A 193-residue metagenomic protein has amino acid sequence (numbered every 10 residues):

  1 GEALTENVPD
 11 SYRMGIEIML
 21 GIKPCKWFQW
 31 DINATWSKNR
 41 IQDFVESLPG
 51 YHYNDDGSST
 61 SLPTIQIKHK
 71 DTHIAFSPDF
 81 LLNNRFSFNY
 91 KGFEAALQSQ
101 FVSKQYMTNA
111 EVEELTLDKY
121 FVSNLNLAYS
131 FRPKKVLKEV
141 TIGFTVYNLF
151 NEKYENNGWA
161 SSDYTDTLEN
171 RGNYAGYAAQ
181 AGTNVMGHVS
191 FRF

Functional and structural regions predicted by a protein language model:
E2-N109: Gram-negative outer-membrane beta-barrel transporters
T5-D10, E113-D118, G176: Outer-membrane beta-barrel proteins
P9, A75, L82, F121 (+3 more regions): Generic, ordered loop/turn and secondary-structure boundary motif
E17, A110-V112, G172-Y174: Short structured motifs
K26-F28, F80, K91-F93, F121-S123 (+2 more regions): Outer-envelope beta-barrel architecture signal
F101-M107, S130-F193: C-terminal beta-signal and adjacent terminal beta-strands/loops of Gram-negative outer-membrane beta-barrel proteins
